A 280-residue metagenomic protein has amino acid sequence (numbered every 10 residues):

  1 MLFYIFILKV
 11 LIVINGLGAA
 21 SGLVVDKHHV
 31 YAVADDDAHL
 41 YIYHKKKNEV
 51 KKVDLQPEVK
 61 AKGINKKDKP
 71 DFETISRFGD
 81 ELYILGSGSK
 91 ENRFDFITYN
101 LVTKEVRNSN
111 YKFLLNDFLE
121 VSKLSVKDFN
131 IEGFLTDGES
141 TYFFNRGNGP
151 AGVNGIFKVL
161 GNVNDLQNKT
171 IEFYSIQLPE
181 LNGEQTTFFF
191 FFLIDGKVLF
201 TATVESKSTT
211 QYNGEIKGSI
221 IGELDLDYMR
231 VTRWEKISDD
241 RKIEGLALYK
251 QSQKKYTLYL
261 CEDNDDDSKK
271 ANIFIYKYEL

Functional and structural regions predicted by a protein language model:
F3-L280: Sequence/structural signature of beta-propeller domains
